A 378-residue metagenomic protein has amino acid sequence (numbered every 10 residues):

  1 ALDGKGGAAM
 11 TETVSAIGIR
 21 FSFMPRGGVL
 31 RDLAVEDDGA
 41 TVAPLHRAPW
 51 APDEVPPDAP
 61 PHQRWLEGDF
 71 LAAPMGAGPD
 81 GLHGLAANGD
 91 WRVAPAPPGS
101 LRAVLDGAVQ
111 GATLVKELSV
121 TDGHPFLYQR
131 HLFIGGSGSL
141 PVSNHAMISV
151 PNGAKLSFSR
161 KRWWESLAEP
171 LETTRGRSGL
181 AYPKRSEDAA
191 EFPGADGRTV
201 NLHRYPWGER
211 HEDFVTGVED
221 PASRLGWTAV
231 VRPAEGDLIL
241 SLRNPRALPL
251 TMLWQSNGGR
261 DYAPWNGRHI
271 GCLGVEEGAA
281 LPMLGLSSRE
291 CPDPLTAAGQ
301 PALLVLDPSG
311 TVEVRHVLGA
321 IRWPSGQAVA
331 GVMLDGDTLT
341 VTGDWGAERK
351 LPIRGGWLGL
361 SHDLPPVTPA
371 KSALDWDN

Functional and structural regions predicted by a protein language model:
L2, G7-Y128, S139-N378: Surface-exposed acidic/polar loop and edge beta-strand patches at domain peripheries
L132-G136: Asparagine-centered strand-capping/turn motif at beta-strand->loop junctions
